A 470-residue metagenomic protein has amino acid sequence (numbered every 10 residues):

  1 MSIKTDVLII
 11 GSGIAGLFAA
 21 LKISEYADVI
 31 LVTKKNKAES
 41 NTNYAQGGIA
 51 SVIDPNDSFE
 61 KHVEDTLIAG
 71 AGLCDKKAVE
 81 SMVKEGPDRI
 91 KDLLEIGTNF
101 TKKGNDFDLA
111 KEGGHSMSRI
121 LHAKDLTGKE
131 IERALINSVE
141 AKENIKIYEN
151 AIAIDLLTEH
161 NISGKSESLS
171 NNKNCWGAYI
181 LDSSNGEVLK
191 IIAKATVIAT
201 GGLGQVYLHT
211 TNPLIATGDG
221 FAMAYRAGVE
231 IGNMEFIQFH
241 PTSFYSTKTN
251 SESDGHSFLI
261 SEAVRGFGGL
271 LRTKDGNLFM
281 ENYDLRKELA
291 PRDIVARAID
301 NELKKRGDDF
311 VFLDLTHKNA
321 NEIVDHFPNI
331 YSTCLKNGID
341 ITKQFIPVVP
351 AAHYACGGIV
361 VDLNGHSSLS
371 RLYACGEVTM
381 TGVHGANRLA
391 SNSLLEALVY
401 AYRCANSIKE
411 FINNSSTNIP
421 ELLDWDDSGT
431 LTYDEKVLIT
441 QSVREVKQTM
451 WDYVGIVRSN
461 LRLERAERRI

Functional and structural regions predicted by a protein language model:
M1-T5, K22, N36-K37, A45-A50 (+7 more regions): Glycine- and aromatic-enriched mobile tails/lids
V7-L31: N-terminal Rossmann-like FAD-binding beta1-loop-alpha1 element of flavoenzymes
L8-I10, I191-T200: Short hydrophobic core segments
S24-Q46, P55: Glycine-rich FAD pyrophosphate-binding loop
S51-M82: Glycine-rich active-site loop/strand segments that organize a redox cofactor
E95-E187, A199, F244-T249: Conserved redox-cofactor binding core of oxidoreductases
I154-N174, L181, H326-T379: A glycine-rich dinucleotide-binding beta-alpha-beta segment and adjacent secondary-structure elements that constitute
M223, V229-D340, Q344, L398 (+3 more regions): An anion/pyrophosphate-binding glycine-rich loop and adjacent beta-alpha core in soluble alpha-beta enzymes
